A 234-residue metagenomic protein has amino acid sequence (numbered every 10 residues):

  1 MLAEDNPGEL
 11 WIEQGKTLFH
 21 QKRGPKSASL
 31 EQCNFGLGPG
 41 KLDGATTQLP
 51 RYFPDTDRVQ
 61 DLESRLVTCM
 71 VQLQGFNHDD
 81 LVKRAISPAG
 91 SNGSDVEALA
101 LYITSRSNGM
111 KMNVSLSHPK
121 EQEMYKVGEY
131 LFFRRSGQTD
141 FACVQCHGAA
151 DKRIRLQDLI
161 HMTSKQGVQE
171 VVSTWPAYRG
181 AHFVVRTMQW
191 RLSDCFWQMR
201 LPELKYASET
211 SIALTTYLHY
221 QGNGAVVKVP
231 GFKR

Functional and structural regions predicted by a protein language model:
M1-E9, Q21-Q32, P39-A98, N108-G109 (+1 more regions): Electron-transfer interface patches adjacent to heme c in soluble/periplasmic c-type cytochromes and di-/multiheme
M1-K16, G109-E129: Short, charged low-complexity linear segments at domain edges
G15, F19, G36-L37: Extended cationic-aromatic binding surfaces that line active-site or macromolecule-binding grooves and engage
L99-I103, S115-L116: Hydrophobic, well-structured mid-protein blocks that either form specific transmembrane helices
